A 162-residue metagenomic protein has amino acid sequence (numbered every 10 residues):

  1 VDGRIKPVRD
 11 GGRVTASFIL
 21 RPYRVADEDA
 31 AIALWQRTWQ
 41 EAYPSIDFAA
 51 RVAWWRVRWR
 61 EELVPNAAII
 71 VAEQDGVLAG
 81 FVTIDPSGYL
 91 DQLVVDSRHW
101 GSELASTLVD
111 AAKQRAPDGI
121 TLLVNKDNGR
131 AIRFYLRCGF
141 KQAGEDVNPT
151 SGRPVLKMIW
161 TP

Functional and structural regions predicted by a protein language model:
V1-A26, W160: Conserved N-terminal entry element of GNAT/NAT acetyltransferase domains
E28, I32-W59: Conserved GNAT-fold acetyl-CoA-binding loop/helix
R58-V71, Y89: A short helix-loop-beta-strand connector motif used in the catalytic cores of GNAT acetyltransferases and, in some
V71, V77-V94: Conserved beta-strand in the GNAT
L90-W100, V124-N125: A short, internal acetyl-CoA/4′-phosphopantetheine-binding micro-motif in the GNAT/acyltransferase core
V95, G101-Q114, R133-R137: Conserved acetyl-CoA-binding loop-helix of GNAT-fold acetyltransferases
S106, D127-G144, T150-R153: Conserved active-site alpha-helix within GNAT-family acetyltransferase domains
R115-D127: Conserved GNAT acetyl-CoA-binding A-motif
